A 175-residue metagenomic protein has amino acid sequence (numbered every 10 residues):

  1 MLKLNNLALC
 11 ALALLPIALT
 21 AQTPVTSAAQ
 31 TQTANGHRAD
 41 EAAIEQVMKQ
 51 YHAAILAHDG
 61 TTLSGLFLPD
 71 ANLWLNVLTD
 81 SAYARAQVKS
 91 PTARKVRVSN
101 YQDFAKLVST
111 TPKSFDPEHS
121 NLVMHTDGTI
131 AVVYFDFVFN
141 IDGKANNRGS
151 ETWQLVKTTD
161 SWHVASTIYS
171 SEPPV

Functional and structural regions predicted by a protein language model:
M1-A11: Bacterial N-terminal signal peptides that target proteins for export
L9-T20: Bacterial N-terminal signal peptides
Q22-P69: Short, low-complexity N-terminal intrinsically disordered segments enriched in polar/charged residues
P24, V132, N146-V175: Short beta-strand edge/turn micro-motifs at domain boundaries
H58, L68, P117-H119, G128 (+1 more regions): Extracytoplasmic
F67-P69, V77-T79, F135-F139, I168: A mature extracytoplasmic/lumenal domain signature
L73-R94: A short gly/proline-enriched turn/hairpin at secondary-structure junctions
Q87-K144: Surface-exposed, charged secondary-structure patches
